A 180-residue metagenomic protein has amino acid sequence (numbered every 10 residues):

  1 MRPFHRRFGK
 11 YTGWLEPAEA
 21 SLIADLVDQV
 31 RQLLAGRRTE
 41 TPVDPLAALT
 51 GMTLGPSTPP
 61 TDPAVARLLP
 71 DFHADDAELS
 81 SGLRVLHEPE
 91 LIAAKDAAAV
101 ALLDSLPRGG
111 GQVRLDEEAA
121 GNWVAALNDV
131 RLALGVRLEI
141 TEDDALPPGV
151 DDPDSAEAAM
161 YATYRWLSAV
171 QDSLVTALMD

Functional and structural regions predicted by a protein language model:
M1-A93, A97, A101-P107, G111 (+3 more regions): Charged, alpha-helix-forming regions
